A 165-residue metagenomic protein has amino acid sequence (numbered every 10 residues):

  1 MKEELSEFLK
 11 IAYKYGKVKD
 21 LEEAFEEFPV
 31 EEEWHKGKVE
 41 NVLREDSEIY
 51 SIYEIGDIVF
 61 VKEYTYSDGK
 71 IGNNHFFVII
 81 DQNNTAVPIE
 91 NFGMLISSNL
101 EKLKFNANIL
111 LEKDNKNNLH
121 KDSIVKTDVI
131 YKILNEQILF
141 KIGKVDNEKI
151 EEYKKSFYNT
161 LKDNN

Functional and structural regions predicted by a protein language model:
M1-L43, E112-N165: C-terminal terminal-subdomain/extension
R44-D46, V59-K62, E112: Short structured motifs
R44-Y50, E54, I80-L95, L161-D163: Short, charge-rich amphipathic segments
Y50-T65, N74-F76: Short coil-to-beta transition motif at edge beta-strands of beta-rich domains
E54, A86, K102-K104, N118-H120 (+1 more regions): A generic structural signal for short, non-catalytic loop/turn and secondary-structure boundary residues
S67-K113: Compact nucleic-acid interaction/catalytic patches
